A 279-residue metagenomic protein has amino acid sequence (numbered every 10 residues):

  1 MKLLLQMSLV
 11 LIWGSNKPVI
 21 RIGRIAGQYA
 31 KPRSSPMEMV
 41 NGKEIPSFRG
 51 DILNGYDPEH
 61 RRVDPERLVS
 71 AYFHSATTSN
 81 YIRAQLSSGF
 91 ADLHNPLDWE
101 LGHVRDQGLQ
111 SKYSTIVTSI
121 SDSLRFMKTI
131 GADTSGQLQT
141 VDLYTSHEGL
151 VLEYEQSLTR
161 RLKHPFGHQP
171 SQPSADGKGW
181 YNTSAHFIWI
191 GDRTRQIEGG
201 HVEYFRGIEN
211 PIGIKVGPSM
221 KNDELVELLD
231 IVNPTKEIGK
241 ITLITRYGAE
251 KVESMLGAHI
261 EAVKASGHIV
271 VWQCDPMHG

Functional and structural regions predicted by a protein language model:
K2-G248: Active-site-facing alpha/beta catalytic cores
L225-D230, P234, K240-C274, H278-G279: Non-transmembrane, aqueous-exposed alpha-helical and coiled segments at domain scale
